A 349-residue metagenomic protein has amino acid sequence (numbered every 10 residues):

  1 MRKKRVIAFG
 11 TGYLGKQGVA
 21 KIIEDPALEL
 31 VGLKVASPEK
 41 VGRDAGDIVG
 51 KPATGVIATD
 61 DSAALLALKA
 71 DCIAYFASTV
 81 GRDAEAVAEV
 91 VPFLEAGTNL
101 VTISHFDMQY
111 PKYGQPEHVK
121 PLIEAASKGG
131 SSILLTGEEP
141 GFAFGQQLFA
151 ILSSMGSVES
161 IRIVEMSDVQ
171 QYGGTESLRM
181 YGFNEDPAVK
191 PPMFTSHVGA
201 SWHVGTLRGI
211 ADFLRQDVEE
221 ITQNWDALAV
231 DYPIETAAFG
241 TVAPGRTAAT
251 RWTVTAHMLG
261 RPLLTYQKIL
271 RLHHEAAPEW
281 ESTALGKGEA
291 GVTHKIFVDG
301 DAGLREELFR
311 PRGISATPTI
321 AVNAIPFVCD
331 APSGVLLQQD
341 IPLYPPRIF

Functional and structural regions predicted by a protein language model:
M1-E95: N-terminal glycine-/serine-/threonine-rich beta1-alpha1-beta2 phosphate-ribose binding loop of Rossmann-like
F9, S153-W280, P311, P318: Active-site-lining helix/loop region of Rossmann-like oxidoreductase modules
F9, Y13, Q17, L68 (+9 more regions): Conserved active-site and cofactor/substrate-binding residues in soluble primary-metabolism enzymes
G12-L14, G81, D107-Y110, G114-Q115 (+2 more regions): Gly/Ser/Thr-rich loops at beta-strand to alpha-helix junctions that form or flank small-molecule/cofactor-binding
V87, S104-S131: Rossmann-fold NAD(P)-binding glycine/threonine-rich loop
N99-V101: A short hydrophobic/small-residue beta-strand
F142-S153: Alpha-helical support elements that line or immediately flank enzyme active sites and cofactor-binding pockets
H274-E275, S282-F349: C-terminal helical cap and adjacent loop that interface with cofactors, partners, or active-site loops
